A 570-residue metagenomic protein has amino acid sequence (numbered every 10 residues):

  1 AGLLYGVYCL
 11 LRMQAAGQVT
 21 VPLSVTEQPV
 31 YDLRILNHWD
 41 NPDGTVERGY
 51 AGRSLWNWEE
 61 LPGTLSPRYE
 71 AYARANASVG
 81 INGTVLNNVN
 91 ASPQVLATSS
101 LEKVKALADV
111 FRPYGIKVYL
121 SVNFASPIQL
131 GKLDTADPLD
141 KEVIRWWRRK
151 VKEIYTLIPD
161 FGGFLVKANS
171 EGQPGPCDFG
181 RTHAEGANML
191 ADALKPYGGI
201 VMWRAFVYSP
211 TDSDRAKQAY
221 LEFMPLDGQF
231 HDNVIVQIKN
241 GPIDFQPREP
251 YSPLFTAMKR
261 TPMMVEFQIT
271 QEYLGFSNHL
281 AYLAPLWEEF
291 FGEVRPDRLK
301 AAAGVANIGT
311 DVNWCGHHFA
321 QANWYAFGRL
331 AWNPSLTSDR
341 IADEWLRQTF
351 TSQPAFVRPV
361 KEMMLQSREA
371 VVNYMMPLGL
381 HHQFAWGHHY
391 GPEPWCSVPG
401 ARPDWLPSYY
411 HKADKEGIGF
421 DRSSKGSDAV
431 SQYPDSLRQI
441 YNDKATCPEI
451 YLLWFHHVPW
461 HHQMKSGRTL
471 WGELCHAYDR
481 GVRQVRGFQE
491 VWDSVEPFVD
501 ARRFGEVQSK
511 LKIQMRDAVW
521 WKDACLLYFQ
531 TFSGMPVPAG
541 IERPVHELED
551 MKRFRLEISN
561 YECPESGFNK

Functional and structural regions predicted by a protein language model:
A1-R148, K152-G163, K195: Feature activates predominantly on carbohydrate-active enzymes
V7-Y8, S99, F179-G180, E249-S252 (+3 more regions): Composition- and surface-driven signal marking solvent-exposed, interaction-prone regions in large proteins
D40-P42, V207, N240-P242, Q271-Y273 (+3 more regions): A broadly conserved detector of short glycine/acidic/proline-rich loop/turn motifs that flank catalytic sites and bind
E60, K132-D343, T349, Q353: Catalytic-core regions of glycoside hydrolase
L65-R68, T182, T337, P359: Short amphipathic alpha-helical segments
A77, S277-Y282, M376-Q383: Charged/polar, low-hydrophobicity segments characteristic of intrinsically disordered regions and flexible loops
D297-K570: Catalytic domains of carbohydrate-active enzymes that cleave complex glycans
